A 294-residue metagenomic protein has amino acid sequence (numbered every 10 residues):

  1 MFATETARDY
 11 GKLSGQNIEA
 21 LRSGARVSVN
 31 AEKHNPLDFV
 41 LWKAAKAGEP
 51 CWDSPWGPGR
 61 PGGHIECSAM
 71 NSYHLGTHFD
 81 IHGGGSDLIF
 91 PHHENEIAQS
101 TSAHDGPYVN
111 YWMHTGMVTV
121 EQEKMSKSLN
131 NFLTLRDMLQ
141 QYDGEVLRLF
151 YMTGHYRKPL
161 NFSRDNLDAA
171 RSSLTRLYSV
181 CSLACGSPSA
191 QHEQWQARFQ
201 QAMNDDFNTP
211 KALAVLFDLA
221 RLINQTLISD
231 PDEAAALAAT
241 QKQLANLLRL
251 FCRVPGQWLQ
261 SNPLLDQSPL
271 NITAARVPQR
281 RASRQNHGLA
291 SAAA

Functional and structural regions predicted by a protein language model:
M1-S187: Alpha-helical recognition segments enriched in aromatics with Gly/Pro capping that present substrate-recognition
K124-S126, N130-A294: Structural preference for alpha-helix termini/caps and helix-kink/transition segments
